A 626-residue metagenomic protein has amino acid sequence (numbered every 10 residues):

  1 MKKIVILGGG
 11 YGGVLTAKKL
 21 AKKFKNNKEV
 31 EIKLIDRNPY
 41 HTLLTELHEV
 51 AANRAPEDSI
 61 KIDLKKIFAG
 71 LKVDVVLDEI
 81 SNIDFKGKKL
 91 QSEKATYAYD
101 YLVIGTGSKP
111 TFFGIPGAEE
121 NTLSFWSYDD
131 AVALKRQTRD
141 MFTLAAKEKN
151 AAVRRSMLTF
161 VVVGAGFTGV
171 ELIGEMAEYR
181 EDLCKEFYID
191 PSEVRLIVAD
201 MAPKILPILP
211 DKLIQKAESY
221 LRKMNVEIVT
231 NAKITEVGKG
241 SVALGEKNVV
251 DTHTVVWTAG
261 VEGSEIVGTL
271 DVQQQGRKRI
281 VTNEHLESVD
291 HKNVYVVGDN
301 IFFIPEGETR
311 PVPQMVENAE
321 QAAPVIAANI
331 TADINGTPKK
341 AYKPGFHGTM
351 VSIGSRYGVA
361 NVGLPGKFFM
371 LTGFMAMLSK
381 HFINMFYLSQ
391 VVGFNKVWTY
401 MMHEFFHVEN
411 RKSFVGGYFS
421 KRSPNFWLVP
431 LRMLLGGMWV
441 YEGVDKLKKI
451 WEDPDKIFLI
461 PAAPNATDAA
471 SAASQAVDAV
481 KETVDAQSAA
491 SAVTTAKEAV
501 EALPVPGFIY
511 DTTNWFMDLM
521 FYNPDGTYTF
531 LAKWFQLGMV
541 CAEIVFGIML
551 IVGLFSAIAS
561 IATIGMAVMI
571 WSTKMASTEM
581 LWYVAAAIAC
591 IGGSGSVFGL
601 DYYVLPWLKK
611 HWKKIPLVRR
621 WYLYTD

Functional and structural regions predicted by a protein language model:
M1-D74, F160, V170-I208, V256: Beta1-alpha1 glycine-rich phosphate/pyrophosphate-binding loop at the start of Rossmann-like nucleotide-binding domains
M1-K3, V73-V161, V256: FAD-binding core/adjacent interface of flavoenzyme oxidoreductases
V75, S81-N82, E178-T282: A Rossmann-like FAD-binding core segment of flavoenzymes
E120-V153, G240-A243, K247-N318: FAD-site-proximal beta/loop scaffold in flavoenzymes
R154-L209, K216, E227-V229, V312-A332 (+1 more regions): Rossmann-like dinucleotide-binding core of oxidoreductases
N318, A322-V415: C-terminal, flexible cofactor-proximal segment of oxidoreductases
H403-C541, I558-A559, W571-E579, I591-D626: Alpha-helical membrane-anchoring segments
A559-I570, Y583-A587: Central hydrophobic cores of alpha-helical transmembrane segments in multi-pass integral membrane proteins
